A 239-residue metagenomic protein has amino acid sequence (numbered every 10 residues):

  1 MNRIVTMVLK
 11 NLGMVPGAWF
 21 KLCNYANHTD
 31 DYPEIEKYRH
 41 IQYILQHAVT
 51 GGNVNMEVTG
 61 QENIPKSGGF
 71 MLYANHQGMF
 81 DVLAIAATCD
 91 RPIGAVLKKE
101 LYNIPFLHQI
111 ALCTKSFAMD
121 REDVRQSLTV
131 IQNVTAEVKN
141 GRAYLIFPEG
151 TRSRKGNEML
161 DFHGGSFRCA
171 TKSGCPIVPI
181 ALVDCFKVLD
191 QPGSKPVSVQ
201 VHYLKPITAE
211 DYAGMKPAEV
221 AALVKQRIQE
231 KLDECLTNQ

Functional and structural regions predicted by a protein language model:
M1-F70: Membrane-anchoring hydrophobic helices of lipid-metabolizing enzymes
I4, L128-Q239: Non-catalytic C-terminal accessory region of glycerolipid acyltransferases and related lyso-lipid remodeling enzymes
F20-Y25, E36-Y38, G51-G52, K66-V124: Catalytic core of membrane glycerolipid acyltransferases/transacylases, capturing the structured, soluble-facing
G51, N55-P65, T88, K155 (+2 more regions): Soluble, non-transmembrane catalytic domains of enzymes that act on hydrophobic metabolites at membranes
N55, G94, F117, A143 (+1 more regions): Residue-level detector of anion-binding/catalytic polar loops
V58, L72, A95-V96, V201-Y203: Generic preference for hydrophobic
T59, V96-K98, D120-R121, P148 (+1 more regions): Thr-Gly-centered strand-to-loop micro-motif
